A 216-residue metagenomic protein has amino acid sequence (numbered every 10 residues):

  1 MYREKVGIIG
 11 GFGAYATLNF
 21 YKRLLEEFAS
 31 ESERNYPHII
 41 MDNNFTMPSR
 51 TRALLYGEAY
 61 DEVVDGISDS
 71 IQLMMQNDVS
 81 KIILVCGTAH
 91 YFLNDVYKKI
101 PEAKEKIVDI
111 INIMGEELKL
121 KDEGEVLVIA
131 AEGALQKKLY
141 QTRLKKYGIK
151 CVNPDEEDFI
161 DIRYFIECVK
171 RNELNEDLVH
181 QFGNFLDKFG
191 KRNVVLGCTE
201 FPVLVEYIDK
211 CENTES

Functional and structural regions predicted by a protein language model:
M1-S216: Non-catalytic structural scaffold of enzyme domains
